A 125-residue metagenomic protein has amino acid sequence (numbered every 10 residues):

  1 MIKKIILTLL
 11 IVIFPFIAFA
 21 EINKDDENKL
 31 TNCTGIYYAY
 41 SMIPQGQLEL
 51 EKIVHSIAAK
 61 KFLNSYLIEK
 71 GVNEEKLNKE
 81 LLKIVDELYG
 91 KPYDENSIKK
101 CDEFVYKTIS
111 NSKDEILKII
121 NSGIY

Functional and structural regions predicted by a protein language model:
M1-I22: Classical Sec-dependent N-terminal signal peptides that target proteins to the secretory pathway
I6-L9, K29, E87: Acidic/proline-rich low-complexity IDRs
L10-P15, C33-I36, F62, V85: A general marker of short, structured functional hotspots
I22-G71: Short N-proximal segments of mature Sec-exported proteins
E51-Y125: Compact alpha-helical subdomains of small soluble proteins
